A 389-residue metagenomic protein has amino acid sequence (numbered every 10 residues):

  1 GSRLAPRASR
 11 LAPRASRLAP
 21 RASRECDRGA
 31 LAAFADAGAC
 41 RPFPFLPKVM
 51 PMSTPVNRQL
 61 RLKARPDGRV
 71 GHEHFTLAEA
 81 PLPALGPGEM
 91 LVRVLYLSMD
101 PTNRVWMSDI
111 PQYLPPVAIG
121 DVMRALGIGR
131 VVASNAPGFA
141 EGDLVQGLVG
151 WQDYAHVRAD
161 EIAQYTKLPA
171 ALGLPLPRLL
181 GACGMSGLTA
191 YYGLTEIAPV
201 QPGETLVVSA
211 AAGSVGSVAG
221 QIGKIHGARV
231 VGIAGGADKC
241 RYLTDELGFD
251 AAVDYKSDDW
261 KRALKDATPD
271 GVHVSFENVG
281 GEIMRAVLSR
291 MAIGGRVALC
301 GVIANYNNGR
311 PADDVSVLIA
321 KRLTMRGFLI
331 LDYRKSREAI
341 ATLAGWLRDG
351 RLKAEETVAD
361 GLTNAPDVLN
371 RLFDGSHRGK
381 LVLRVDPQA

Functional and structural regions predicted by a protein language model:
R7-S9, R14-S16, R21-S23, A32: Intrinsically disordered, low-complexity proline-rich regions
A33-P51: Short, Lys/Arg-enriched N-terminal segments with co-localized hydrophobic residues within the first ~10-30 amino acids
T54-N57, R351-V358, P366-A389: C-terminal capping/lid region of NAD(P)-dependent oxidoreductase domains
P81-M99, S108-W151: Glycine-rich beta-strand-centered segment in the early N-terminal region that forms part of a ligand/cofactor-binding
M123-R130, A140-A210: NAD(P)H dinucleotide-binding glycine-rich loop of Rossmann-like/cofactor-binding domains, especially the beta1-alpha1
L180-D258: Mid-domain Rossmann-like dinucleotide-binding core that forms the NAD(H)/NADP(H) cofactor-binding site
T244, E282-L352, V358, V385-A389: Glycine-rich phosphate-binding loop and adjacent beta-alpha segment of Rossmann(oid) nucleotide-cofactor-binding
W260-P269: Short amphipathic alpha-helix with an adjacent loop that forms part of the alpha/beta core around
